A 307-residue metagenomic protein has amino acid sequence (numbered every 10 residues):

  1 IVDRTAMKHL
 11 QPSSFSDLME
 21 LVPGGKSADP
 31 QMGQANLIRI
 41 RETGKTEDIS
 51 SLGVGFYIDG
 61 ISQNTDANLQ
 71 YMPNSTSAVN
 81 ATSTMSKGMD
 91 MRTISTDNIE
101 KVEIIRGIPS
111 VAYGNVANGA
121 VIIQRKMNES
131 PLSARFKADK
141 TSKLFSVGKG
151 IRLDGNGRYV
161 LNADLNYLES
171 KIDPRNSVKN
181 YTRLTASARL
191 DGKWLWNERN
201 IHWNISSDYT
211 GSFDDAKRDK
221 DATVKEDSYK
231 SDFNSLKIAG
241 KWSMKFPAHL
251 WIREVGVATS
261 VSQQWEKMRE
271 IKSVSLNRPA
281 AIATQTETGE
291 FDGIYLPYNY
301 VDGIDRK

Functional and structural regions predicted by a protein language model:
I1, L18, I38-R39, Y57 (+2 more regions): N-terminal periplasmic accessory domains that precede and gate Gram-negative outer-membrane beta-barrel machines
I1-L10, A35-R39, M72-T84, K126: N-terminal periplasmic "start-of-domain" segments of outer-membrane beta-barrel proteins
S16, E20-Q70: Extracytoplasmic beta-strand/coil segments of soluble accessory domains associated with Gram-negative outer-membrane
G53-Y57, E100-P109, N118-R125, S133-D139 (+2 more regions): Predominantly transmembrane beta-strands of Gram-negative outer membrane beta-barrel pores used for transport
I61-I105: Short acidic/polar hinge/loop motifs at secondary-structure boundaries that mediate gating or recognition
S62-T65, Q70-Y71, A283-K307: Flexible glycine-rich, low-complexity coil/linker segments exposed to the extracellular/periplasmic environment
N68-M85, N162-T182: Surface-exposed beta-strand-turn/loop segments characteristic of Gram-negative outer-membrane beta-barrels
L168-I252, S260-E290: Flexible loop and strand-edge segments within Gram-negative outer membrane beta-barrel domains
